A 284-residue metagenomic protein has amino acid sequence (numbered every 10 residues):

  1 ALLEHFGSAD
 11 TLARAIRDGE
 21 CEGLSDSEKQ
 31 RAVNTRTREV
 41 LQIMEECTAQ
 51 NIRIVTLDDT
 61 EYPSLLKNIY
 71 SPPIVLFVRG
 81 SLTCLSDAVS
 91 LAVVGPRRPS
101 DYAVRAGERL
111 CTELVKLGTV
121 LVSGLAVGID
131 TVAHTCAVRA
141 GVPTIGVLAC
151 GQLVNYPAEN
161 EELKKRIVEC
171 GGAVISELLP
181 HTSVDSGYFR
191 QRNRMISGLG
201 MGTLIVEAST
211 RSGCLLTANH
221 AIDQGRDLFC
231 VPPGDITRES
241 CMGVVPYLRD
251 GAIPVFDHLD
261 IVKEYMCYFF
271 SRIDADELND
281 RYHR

Functional and structural regions predicted by a protein language model:
A1-T60: Short, small/acidic-rich helices and loops at N termini and domain boundaries of DNA replication/processing enzymes
T56-R284: Glycine-biased, small-residue-rich flexible motifs in mid-sequence functional cores and linkers
